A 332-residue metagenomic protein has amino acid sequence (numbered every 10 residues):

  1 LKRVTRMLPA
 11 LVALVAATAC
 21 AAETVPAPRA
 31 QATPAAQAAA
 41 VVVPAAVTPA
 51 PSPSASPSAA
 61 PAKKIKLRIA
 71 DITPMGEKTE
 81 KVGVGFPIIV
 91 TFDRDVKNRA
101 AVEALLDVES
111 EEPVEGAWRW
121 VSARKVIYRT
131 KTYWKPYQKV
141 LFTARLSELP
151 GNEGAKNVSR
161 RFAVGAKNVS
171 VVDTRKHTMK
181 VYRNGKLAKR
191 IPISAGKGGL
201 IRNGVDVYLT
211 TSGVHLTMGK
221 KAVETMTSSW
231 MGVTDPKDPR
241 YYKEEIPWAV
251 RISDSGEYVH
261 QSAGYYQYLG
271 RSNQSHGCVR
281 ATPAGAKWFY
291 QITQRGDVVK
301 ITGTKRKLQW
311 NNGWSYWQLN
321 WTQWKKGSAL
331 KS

Functional and structural regions predicted by a protein language model:
K2-L11, A21-K167: Acidic, low-complexity Ser/Thr/Gly/Pro-rich repeat segments typical of extracellular/periplasmic and surface-exposed
G76-T79, Y128-K131, G204, P236 (+2 more regions): Second-shell loop/turn segments in exported
I89, E103-L105, T143, R190 (+4 more regions): Extracytoplasmic/secreted envelope proteins and their assembly/folding machinery, especially bacterial periplasmic
V96, L146-E148, G185, V223 (+1 more regions): Short, charged beta-turn/beta-strand-edge "cap" motif at the junction between a beta-strand and an adjacent loop
A166-K167, L209-S212, T227-S332: Exported/periplasmic cell-wall-interacting domains
S170-K197: Compositionally biased low-complexity segments at domain edges in trafficked proteins and select soluble regulators
K197-L216: Electropositive
